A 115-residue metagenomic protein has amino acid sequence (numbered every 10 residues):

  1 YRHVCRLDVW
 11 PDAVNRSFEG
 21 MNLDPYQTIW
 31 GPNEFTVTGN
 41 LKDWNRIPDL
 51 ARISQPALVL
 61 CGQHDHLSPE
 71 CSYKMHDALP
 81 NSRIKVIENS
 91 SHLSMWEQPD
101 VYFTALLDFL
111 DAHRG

Functional and structural regions predicted by a protein language model:
Y1-Q55: Alpha/beta-hydrolase
H3-D8, H64, H113-R114: A general structural signal marking secondary-structure boundaries and capping sites
E19-Y26, L41, Y73, P99-Y102 (+1 more regions): Short amphipathic alpha-helical patches
V37-T38, L58-C61, M75, M95-T104: Residues in flexible loops and secondary-structure boundaries
N40-S90: Conserved loop-alpha-helix segment in the C-terminal half of the alpha/beta-hydrolase fold that carries the catalytic
N81-G115: Catalytic active-site module of serine/aspartate enzymes centered on a nucleophile-bearing elbow/loop
